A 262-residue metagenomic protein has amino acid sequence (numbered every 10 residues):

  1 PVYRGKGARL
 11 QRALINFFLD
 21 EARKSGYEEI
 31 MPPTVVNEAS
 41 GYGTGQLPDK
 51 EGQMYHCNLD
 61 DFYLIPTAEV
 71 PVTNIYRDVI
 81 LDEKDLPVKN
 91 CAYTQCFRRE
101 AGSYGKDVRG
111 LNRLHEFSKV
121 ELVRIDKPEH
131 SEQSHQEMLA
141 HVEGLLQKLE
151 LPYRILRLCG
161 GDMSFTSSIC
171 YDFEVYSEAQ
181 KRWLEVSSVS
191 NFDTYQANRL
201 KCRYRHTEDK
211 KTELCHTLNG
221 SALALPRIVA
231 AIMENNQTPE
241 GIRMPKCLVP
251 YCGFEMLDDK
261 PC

Functional and structural regions predicted by a protein language model:
P1-C262: TRNA-recognition modules of translation machinery and tRNA-sensing kinases, especially anticodon-binding
